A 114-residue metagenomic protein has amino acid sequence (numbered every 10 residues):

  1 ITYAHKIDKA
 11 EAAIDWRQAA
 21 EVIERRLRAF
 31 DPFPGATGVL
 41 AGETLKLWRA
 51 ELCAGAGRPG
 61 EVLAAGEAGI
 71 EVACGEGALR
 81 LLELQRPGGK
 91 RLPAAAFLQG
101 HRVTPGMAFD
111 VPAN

Functional and structural regions predicted by a protein language model:
I1-I14: Flexible, acidic loop-helix segments that line cofactor/substrate-binding pockets
E11, R17-N114: An anion-binding loop in the catalytic cleft
